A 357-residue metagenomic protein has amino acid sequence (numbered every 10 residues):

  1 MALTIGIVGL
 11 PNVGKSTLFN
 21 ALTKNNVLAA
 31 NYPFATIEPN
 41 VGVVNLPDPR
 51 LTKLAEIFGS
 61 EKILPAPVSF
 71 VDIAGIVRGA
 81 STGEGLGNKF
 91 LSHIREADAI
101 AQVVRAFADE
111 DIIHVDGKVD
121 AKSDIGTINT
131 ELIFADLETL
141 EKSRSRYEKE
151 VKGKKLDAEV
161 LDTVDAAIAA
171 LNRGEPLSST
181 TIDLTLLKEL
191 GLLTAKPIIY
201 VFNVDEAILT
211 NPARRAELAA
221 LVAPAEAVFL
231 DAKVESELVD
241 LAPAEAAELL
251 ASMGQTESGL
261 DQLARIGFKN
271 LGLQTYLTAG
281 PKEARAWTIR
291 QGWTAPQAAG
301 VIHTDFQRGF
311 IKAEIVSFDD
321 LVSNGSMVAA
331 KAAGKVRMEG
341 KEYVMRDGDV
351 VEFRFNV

Functional and structural regions predicted by a protein language model:
M1-D109: Conserved G1/Walker A P-loop phosphate-binding module
A2-V8, V13, F19, R146-R346 (+1 more regions): C-terminal-of-GTPase-core extension/linker across diverse P-loop GTPases
N26-V27, R78, D111, L209 (+2 more regions): Conserved protein kinase catalytic core
F34, D48-L51, L64-F70, E84-A97 (+8 more regions): Amphipathic alpha-helical transducer elements in NTP-driven molecular machines
T36, L86-G87, G117-D120, A216-A219: Glycine-rich, phosphate-binding/catalytic loops in enzymes
G42-P47, A74-E84, R95-D157, A170-I182 (+1 more regions): Conserved Switch II/interswitch segment of TRAFAC-class P-loop GTPases
